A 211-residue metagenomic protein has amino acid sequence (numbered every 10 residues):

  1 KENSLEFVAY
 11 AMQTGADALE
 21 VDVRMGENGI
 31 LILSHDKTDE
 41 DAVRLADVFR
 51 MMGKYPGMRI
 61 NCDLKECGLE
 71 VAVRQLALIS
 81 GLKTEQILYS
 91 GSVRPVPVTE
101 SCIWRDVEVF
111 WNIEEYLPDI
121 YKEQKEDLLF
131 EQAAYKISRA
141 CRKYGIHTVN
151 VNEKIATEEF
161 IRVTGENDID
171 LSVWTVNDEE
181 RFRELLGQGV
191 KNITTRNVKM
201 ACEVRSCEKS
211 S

Functional and structural regions predicted by a protein language model:
K1-S211: Phosphate-group recognition and catalysis centered on beta-loop-alpha active-site segments
